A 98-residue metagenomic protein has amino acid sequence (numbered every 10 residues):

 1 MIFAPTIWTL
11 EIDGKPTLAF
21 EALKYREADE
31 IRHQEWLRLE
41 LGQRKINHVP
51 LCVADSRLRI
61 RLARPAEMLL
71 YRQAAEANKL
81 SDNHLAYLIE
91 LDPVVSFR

Functional and structural regions predicted by a protein language model:
I2-A4, K24, L62, R98: Solvent-exposed, well-ordered amphipathic alpha-helical segments that flank/support binding or catalytic loops
I2-K15: Short aromatic-glycine-(Arg/Gly/Cys) micro-motifs in beta-strand/loop hairpins
W8, F20, L58: A broad, low-specificity signal marking well-ordered, structured residues that form hydrophobic/aromatic
G14-L23: A short, exposed loop/beta-hairpin motif centered on an aromatic-Gly-Thr core
R26-E30: Short, conserved charged micro-motifs
R32-Q34: Short, solvent-exposed secondary-structure boundary/capping segments
W36-R98: Short, mixed-charge low-complexity intrinsically disordered segments
